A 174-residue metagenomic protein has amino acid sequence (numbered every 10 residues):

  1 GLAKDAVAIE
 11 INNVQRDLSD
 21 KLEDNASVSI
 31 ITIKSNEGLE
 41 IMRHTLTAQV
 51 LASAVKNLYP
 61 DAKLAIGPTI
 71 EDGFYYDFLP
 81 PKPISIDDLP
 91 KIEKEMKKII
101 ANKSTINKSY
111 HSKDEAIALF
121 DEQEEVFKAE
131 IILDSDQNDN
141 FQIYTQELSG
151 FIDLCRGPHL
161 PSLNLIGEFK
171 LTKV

Functional and structural regions predicted by a protein language model:
G1-L2: Short amphipathic, charge-patterned alpha-helical segments
D5, D20-M42, A54, K63-T69 (+1 more regions): Auxiliary tRNA-acceptor-end handling modules of aminoacyl-tRNA synthetases
A6-D20: Short acidic beta-strand-loop surface patches of small beta-rich interaction domains
N13, Q49, D61, L154-R156: Sparse, context-dependent recognition of short Cys/His-centered cofactor- or disulfide-binding micro-motifs
L46-L58: Short amphipathic alpha-helix segments
